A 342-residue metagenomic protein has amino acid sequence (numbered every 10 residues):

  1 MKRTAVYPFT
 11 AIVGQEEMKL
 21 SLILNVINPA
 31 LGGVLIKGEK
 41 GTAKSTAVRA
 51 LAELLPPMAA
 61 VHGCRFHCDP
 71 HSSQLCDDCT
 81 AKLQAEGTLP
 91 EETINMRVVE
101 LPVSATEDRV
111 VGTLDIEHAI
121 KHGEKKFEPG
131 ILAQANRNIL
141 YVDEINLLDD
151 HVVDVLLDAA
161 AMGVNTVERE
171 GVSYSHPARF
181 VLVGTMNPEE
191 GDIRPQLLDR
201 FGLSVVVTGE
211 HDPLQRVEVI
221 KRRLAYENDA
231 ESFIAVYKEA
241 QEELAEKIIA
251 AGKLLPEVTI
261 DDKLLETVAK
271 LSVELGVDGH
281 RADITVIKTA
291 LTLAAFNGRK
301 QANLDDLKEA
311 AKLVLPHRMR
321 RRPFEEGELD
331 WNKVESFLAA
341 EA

Functional and structural regions predicted by a protein language model:
M1-H211, R216: Conserved ASCE/P-loop NTPase catalytic core
I12-E16, G41, E100, Y237-E242 (+4 more regions): Conserved phosphate/pyrophosphate-binding and hydrolysis machinery centered on Walker-type P-loop NTPases, extending
L20, D154, P195, D199 (+4 more regions): Non-catalytic, well-ordered alpha-helical scaffold segments
N25-V26, V286-L293: Buried hydrophobic packing segments
L31, N165, A225, F296 (+1 more regions): Conserved hydrophobic residue
A43, T267-R281, T292-A342: C-terminal engagement/docking regions of AAA+ P-loop ATPases
L54, M58, R223-E227, V314-H317: Phosphate/oxyanion-binding loops and surfaces in catalytic or ligand/nucleic-acid-binding neighborhoods
S175-R179, I193-L275: Phosphate-sensing "switch" segment of ASCE/P-loop ATPases
